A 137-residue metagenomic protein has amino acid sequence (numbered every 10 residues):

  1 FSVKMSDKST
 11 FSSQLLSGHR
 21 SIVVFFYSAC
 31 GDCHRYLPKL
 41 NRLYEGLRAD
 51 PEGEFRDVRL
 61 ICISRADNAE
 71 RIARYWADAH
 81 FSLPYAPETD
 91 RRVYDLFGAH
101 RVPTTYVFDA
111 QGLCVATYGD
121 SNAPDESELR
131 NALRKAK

Functional and structural regions predicted by a protein language model:
F1-Q14: N-terminal "domain-start" segment that seeds a small globular fold
F11-H34, L40: Short active-site neighborhood of thiol/selenol oxidoreductases, capturing the structured segment around
Q14, F97, A116-Y118: Short hydrophobic alpha-helix segments
I22-V23, L60, T105: Hydrophobic beta-strand anchors of alpha/beta hydrolase catalytic cores
H34-A79, D90-D95: Structural microenvironment flanking redox-active thiols in thiol-disulfide oxidoreductases
A73-Q111: Short, internal strand/loop/helix patches that form the active-site neighborhood or redox-interaction surface
V107-K137: Thiol-/selenol-based redox modules, centered on thioredoxin-like and closely related oxidoreductase domains
